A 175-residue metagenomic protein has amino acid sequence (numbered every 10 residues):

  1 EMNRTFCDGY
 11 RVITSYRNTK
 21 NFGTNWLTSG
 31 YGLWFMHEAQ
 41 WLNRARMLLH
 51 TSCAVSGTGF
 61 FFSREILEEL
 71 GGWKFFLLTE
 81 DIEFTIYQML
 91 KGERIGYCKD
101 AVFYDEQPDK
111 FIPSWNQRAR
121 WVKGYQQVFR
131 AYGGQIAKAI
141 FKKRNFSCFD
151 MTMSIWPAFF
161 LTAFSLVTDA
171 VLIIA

Functional and structural regions predicted by a protein language model:
M2-L78, A119, Q126, R130: Long helical/loop segments within the catalytic core of UDP-sugar-dependent glycosyltransferases, especially the large
Y16, D81, K99: Nucleotide-sugar donor-binding loop of glycosyltransferases
L49-H50, D109-A175: Basic/Trp-rich segment in TM-proximal cytosolic loops or flexible interdomain/linker regions
R64-E65, I82, A101: Structural detector for helix-capping/boundary residues
F76, T85-F103: Catalytic donor-sugar/metal-binding loop of nucleotide-sugar-dependent glycosyltransferases
F84-T85, S114: Short, hydrophobic alpha-helical packing/hinge segments within bilobed ligand-binding/sensory domains
K99-P113: Active-site donor/metal-binding and catalytic loop motifs of nucleotide-sugar-dependent glycosylation enzymes
